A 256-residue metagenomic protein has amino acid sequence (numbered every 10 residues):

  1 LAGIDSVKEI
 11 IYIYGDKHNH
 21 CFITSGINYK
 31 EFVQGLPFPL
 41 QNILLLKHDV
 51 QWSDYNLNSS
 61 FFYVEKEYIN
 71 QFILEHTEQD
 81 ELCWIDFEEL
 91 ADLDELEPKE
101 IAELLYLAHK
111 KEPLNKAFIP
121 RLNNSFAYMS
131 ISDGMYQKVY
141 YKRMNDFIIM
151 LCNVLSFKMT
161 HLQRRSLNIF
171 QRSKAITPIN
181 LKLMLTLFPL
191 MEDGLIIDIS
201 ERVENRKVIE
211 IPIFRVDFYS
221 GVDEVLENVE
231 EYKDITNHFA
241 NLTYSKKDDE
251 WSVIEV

Functional and structural regions predicted by a protein language model:
L1-V256: Structured alpha/beta or helical-core interaction and ligand-binding surfaces enriched in interleaved
